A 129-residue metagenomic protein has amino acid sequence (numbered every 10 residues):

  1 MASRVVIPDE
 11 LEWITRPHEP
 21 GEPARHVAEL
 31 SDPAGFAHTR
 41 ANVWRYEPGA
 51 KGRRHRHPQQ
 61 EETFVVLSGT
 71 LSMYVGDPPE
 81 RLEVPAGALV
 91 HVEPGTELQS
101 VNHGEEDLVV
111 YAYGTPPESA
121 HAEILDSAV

Functional and structural regions predicted by a protein language model:
M1-T39, H121-V129: A short, N-terminal "cap"/entry segment at the start of jelly-roll beta-barrel domains of the cupin/DSBH fold
H26-V27, R40-P58: Conserved short histidine dyad/triad with adjacent acidic residue
G35, A86, P94-A120: Ligand-binding loop in jelly-roll beta-barrel domains
G35-A37, E47-K51, T70-S72, P79 (+1 more regions): Short, charged/polar surface micro-motifs in flexible loops or helix N-caps
A41-R45, T63, R81, L89-H91 (+1 more regions): Conserved hydrophobic/aromatic beta-strand scaffold that supports enzyme active sites
A50, Q59-Q60, P78, T96-E97 (+1 more regions): A generic "binding-loop/recognition-motif" signal
R54, M73-Y74, L82, V92 (+1 more regions): Short beta-strand His + acidic residue motifs that chelate non-heme Fe in jelly-roll/DSBH and cupin folds
H57-A86: A short beta-strand-loop-beta hairpin characteristic of the jelly-roll/cupin
